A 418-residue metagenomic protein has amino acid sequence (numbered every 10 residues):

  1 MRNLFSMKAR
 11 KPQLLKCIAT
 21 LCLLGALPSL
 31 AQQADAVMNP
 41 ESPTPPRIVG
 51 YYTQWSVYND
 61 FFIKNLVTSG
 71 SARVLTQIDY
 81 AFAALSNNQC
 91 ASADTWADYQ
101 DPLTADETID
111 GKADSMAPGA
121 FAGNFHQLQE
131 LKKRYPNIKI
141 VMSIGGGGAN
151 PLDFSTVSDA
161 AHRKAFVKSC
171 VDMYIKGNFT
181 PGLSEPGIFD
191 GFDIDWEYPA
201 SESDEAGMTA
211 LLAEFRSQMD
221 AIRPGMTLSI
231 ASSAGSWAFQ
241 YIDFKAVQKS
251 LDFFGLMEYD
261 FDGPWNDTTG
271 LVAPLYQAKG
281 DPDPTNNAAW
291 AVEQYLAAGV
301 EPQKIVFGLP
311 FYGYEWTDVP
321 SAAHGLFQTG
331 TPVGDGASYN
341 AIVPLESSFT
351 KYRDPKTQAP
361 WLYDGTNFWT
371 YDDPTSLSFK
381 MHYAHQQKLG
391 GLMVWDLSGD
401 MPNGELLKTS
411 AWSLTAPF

Functional and structural regions predicted by a protein language model:
M1-Q13: N-terminal secretory signal peptides that target proteins for export/translocation
C17-S29: Bacterial N-terminal signal peptides
N39-F179: Glycan-recognition patch characteristic of GH18 chitinases/ENGases and related GlcNAc/peptidoglycan-binding proteins
N59, Q89, A93-S115, A200-I342: Substrate-binding surface in catalytic domains of secreted glycosidases
I78, M142, I194, F215 (+4 more regions): Conserved, mostly hydrophobic/aromatic
D159-F192, L211-Q218, F239-S250: An active-site-proximal structural segment forming one wall of the substrate-binding cleft that immediately precedes
P332-L389: Hydrophobic, secondary-structure "cap" segments at the distal end of domains
D373-F418: Acidic/aromatic/glycine-rich contiguous surface patches that form carbohydrate-binding/processing clefts and analogous
